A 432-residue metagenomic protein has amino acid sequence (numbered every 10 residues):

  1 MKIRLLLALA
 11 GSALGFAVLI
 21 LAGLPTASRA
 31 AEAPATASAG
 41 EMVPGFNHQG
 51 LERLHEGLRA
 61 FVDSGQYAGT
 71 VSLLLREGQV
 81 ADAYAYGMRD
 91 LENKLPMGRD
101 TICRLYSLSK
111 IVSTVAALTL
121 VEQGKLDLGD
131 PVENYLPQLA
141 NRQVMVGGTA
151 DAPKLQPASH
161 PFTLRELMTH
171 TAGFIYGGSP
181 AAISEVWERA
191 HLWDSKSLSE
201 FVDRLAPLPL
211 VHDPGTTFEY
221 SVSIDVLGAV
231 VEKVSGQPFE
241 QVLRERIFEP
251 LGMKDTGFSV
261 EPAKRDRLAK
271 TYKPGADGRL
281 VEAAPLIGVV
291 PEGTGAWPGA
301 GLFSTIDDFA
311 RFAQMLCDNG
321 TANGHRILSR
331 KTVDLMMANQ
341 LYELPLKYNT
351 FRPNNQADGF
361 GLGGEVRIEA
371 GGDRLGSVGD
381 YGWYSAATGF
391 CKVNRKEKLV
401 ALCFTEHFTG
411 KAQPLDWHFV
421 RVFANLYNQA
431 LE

Functional and structural regions predicted by a protein language model:
M1-R4: Positively charged n-region of N-terminal signal peptides that target proteins for export
A10-G23: Bacterial N-terminal signal peptides
I20-P34: Signal peptide processing junction and immediate N-terminal pro/mature segment of secreted/exported proteins
A33-M42: Acidic/histidine-rich, surface-exposed loop or edge segments in extracytoplasmic proteins
M42-L105, K125-D127, N141-G148, P285 (+2 more regions): Short, conserved catalytic-motif segment at the N-terminal edge
E52-R59, G78, I102-V132, A140 (+3 more regions): Active-site SXXK
D90, R142-V378: Short, surface-exposed loop or secondary-structure junction motifs that flank catalytic or metal-binding residues
G382-E432: Structured C-terminal helix/loop/strand segments within mature extracytoplasmic catalytic/sensor domains
